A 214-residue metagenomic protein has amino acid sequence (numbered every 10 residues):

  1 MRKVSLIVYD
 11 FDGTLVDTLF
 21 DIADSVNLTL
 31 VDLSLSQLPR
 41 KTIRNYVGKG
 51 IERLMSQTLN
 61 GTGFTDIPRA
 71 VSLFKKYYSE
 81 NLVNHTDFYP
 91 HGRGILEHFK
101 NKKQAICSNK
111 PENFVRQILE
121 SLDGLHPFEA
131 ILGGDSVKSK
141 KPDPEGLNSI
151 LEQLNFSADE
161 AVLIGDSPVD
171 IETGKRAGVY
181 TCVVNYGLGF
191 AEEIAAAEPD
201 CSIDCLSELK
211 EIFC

Functional and structural regions predicted by a protein language model:
M1-N45: Active-site neighborhood of HAD-like aspartate-dependent phosphohydrolases
M1-S5, K41, P111, R116-C214: Asp-based, Mg2+/Mn2+-dependent phosphohydrolase catalytic module
K3, E80-I106, E112-R116, P144: Short, acidic loop-to-helix structural element flanking the phosphoryl-transfer center in phosphate-processing enzymes
V8-D10, C107, I164: Generic enzyme active-site microenvironment
A23, N27, R40, R44 (+6 more regions): An amphipathic alpha-helix signature
T29-L30, G50-F64, I118, I150-L151: Helix-loop "lid/cap" segments that line or gate small-molecule binding pockets
V31-S36, T62-D66, D123-P127, N155-F156: Short helix-capping segments at alpha-helix termini
Q57-E97: Metal-dependent phosphoesterase signature
